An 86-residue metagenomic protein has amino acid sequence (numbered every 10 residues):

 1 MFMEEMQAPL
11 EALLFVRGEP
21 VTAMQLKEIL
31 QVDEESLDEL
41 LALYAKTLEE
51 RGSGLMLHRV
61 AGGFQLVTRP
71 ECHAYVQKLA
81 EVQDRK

Functional and structural regions predicted by a protein language model:
M3-L10: Short, leucine-enriched amphipathic alpha-helices that occur as contiguous helical runs
L10-E11, L37: Alpha-helical structural signal
V16-T22: Short capping segments at the starts of secondary-structure elements
G18, E34, Q65-T68: Short alpha-helix boundary/capping elements
Q25-I29: A short acidic, leucine-rich amphipathic alpha-helix
D33-L43: Short amphipathic alpha-helical interaction segments
A45-K86: Short basic alpha-helical hairpin corresponding to helix-turn-helix/winged-helix-like nucleic-acid-binding
